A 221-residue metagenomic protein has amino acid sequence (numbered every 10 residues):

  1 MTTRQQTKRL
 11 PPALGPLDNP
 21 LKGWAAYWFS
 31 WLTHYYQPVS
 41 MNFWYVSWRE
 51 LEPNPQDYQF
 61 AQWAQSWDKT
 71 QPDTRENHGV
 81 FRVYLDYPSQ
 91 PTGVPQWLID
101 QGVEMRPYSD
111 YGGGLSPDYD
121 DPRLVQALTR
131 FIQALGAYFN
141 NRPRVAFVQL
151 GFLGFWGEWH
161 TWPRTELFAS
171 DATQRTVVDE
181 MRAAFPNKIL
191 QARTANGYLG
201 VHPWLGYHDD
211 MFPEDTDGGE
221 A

Functional and structural regions predicted by a protein language model:
T2-R123: N-terminal substrate-binding region of glycoside hydrolase catalytic domains
Q6-S30, S40, F147-G154, P163-A221: Catalytic-core regions of glycoside hydrolase
L51-E52, Y87-V94, G154-H160, Y198-V201: Short catalytic/ligand-binding loop motif for oxyanion handling, primarily in non-cytosolic enzymes, centered on
P55-F60, T161-R164, G197: Generic preference for flexible, low-structure residues
Q56-W67, V125-A134, F168-E180: Well-ordered, non-membrane alpha-helical segments in soluble/globular domains
K69-N77, F131-V145, T176-L190: A structural motif corresponding to the C-terminal end of an alpha-helix and its immediate exit/capping segment
R106-L124, F131-L167: Active-site groove signature of glycoside hydrolases
